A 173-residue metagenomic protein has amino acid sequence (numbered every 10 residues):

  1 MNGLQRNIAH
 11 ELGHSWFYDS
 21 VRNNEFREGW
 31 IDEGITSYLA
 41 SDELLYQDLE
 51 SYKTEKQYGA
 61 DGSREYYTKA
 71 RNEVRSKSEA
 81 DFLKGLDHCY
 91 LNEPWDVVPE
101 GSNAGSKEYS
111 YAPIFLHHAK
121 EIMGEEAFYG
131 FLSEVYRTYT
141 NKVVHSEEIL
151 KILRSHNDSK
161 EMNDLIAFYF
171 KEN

Functional and structural regions predicted by a protein language model:
M1-A9, V21-G29: Short pre-active-site segment immediately N-terminal to the catalytic Zn-binding motif
I8, L12-F17, I35, L39: Active-site His/Glu-centered metal-binding helix of metallohydrolases
A9, A112, E125-F128: Short runs of predominantly hydrophobic/aromatic residues within well-ordered alpha helices that form helix-helix
W16-S20, E25, L39-Q47, S51 (+6 more regions): A generic secondary-structure signal for well-formed alpha-helical elements
I31-T36, H145, I149: Short, conserved alpha-helical segments within structured domains
E33, S37-I114, I122, Y139 (+2 more regions): Acidic/His/Gly-enriched intrinsically disordered linker/tail segments that often contain short helix/coil "MoRF-like"
E125-N173: C-terminal, non-catalytic "cap/extension" segments appended to globular domains
